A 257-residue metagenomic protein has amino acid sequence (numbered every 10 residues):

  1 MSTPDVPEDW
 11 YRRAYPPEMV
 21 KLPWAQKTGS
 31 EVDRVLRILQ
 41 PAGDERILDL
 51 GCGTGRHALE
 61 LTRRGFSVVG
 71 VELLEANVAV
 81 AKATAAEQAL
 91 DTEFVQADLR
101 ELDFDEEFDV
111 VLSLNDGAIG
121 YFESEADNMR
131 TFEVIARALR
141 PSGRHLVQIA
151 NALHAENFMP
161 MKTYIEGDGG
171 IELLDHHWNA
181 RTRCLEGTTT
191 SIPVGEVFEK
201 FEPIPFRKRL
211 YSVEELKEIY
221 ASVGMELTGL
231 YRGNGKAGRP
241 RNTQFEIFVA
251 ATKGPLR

Functional and structural regions predicted by a protein language model:
M1-E45: Conserved class I S-adenosyl-L-methionine
T54-F66: Conserved SAM-binding loop of SAM-dependent methyltransferases across substrates and taxa, primarily the Class I
L74-A76: Conserved SAM/SAH-binding beta-strand->alpha-helix loop
E87-L99: Conserved SAM-binding strand-loop segment of SAM-dependent methyltransferases
R100-V110: A short acidic, Gly/Pro-enriched loop at the edge of an enzyme's catalytic core that lines a small-molecule cofactor
M129-P141: A short glycine-rich, Lys/Arg-flanked "PGG" loop and its adjoining helix->strand segment in the class I
L146-E218: SAM-dependent methyltransferase
S212-R257: C-terminal lobe and adjacent flexible extensions of AdoMet/dcAdoMet transferase-like proteins
